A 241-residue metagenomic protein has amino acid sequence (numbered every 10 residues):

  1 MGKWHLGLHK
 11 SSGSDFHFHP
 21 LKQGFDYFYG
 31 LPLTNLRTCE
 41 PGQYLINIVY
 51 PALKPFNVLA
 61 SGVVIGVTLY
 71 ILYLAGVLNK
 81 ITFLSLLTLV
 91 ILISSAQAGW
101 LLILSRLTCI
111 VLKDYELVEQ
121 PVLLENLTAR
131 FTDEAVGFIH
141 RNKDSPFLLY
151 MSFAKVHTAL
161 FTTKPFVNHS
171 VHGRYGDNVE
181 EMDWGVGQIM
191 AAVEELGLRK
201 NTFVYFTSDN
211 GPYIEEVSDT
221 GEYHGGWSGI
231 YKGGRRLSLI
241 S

Functional and structural regions predicted by a protein language model:
M1, A135, P146-F153, V179-M182 (+3 more regions): Beta-strand elements within well-structured catalytic alpha/beta cores of enzymes that handle phosphate/sulfate esters
M1-G13, L31-T34, Y150-A159, F206-I214: Short, solvent-exposed turn/loop segments enriched in Gly/Ser/Thr/Pro and often Arg
M1-S61, G66-T68, L72-P121: Catalytic-site neighborhoods of secreted/periplasmic enzymes that process anionic sulfate/phosphate groups
W4, L31, F138-N142, H169 (+1 more regions): Structured segments of extracytoplasmic/periplasmic soluble domains in secreted or envelope-associated proteins
S11-Q23, A159-T162, N168-N178, A191-S241: Histidine-centered active-site microenvironments of extracellular/periplasmic hydrolases and transferases
E40, L89, A96-V118, A135-D177 (+2 more regions): Active-site His/acidic residue clusters
L124-T132, N178-M182: Phosphate/oxyanion-binding active-site loops and adjacent basic polyanion-contact surfaces
A129-H140, G187: Amphipathic, non-transmembrane alpha-helical secondary structure
